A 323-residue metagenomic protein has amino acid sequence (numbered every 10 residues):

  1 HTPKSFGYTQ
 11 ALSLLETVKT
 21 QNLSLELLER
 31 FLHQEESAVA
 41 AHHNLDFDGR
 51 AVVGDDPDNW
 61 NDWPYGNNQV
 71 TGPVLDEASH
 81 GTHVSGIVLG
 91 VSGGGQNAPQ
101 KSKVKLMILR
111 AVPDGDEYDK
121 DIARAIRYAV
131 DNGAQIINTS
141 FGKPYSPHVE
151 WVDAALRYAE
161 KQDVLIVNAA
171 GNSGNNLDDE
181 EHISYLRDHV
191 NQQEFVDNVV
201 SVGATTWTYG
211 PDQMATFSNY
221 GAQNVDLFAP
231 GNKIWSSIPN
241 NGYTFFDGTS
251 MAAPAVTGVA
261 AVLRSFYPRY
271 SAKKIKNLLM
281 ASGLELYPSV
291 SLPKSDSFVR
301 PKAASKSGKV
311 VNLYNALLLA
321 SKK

Functional and structural regions predicted by a protein language model:
H1-Y118, E194-N198, Y220-N224, S265-L278 (+1 more regions): Subtilisin-like serine protease catalytic core
T2-L12, T17-H33, A38, H42 (+3 more regions): Substrate-binding/access-modulating region of protease and related hydrolase catalytic domains
H80, S85, L89, F141 (+5 more regions): Short glycine-rich loop/turn motifs that provide flexible caps or phosphate-binding loops at active sites
G81, S85-V88, D119, A123-I126 (+9 more regions): Extracytoplasmic/secreted envelope proteins and their assembly/folding machinery, especially bacterial periplasmic
G86, A98, K105-R110, Q135-S140 (+6 more regions): Structural recognition of the beta-strand scaffold that forms the well-ordered cores of secreted hydrolase catalytic
V88-G95, A129, G133, N138-F141 (+12 more regions): Sec/Tat-exported extracytoplasmic proteins
V130-N132, I136-F141, E150, D197-S201 (+1 more regions): C-terminal subdomain of the subtilisin-like protease fold in secreted/lumenal serine endopeptidases
V164, D188-S265, R269, K273 (+1 more regions): Extracellular S/T/G-rich loop segment that most often corresponds to the catalytic His/Ser-adjacent loop
